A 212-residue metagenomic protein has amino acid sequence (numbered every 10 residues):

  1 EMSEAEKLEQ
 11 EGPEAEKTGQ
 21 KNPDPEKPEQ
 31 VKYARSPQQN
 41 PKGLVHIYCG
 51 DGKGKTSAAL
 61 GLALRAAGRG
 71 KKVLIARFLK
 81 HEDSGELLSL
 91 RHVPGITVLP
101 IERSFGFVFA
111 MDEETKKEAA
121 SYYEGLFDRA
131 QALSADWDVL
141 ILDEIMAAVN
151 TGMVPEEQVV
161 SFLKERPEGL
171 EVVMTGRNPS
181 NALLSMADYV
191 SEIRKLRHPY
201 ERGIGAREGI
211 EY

Functional and structural regions predicted by a protein language model:
S3-V45: Extreme N-terminal, non-catalytic leader segments that precede Walker-type/kinase nucleotide-binding cores
K21, E29, K116-L142, A147-N150: Internal catalytic-core helix/loop-beta-alpha segment that presents or stabilizes conserved functional determinants
E26, D112, Q131-A135, I145-Y212: Replace "adjacent to P-loop NTPase cores in ATP/GTP-dependent enzymes" with "adjacent to NTP-binding cores
K32-A34, L60-G61, S84-G85, F127-D128 (+2 more regions): A generic local structural motif
P41, R69, A135-D136, E168: Residue-level preference for short coil/turn positions at secondary-structure junctions
L44-L133: Conserved P-loop
L44-Y48, V73, D138-L142, L170-M174: Generic beta-sheet signal
T56, I141, A187: Conserved RecA-like P-loop NTPase ATPase core
